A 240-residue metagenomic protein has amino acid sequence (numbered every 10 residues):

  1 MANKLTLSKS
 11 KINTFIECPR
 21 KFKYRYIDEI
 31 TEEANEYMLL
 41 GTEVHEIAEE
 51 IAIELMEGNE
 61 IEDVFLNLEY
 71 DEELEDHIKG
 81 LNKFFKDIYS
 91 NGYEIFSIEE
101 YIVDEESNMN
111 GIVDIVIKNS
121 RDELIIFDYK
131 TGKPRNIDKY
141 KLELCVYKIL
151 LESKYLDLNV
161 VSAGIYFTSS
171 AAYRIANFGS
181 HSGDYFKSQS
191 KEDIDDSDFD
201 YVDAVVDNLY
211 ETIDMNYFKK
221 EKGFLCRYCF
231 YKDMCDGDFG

Functional and structural regions predicted by a protein language model:
A2-K4, P19-I30, E123-I126, D203-I213: Short amphipathic alpha-helical segments and their helix-coil junctions
L5, K9-M56, E99-E100, Y228-Y231: Nuclease catalytic cores
L5, Y140-L144, K222: Active-site-proximal structural scaffolding
T6-L7, I78, E152-G240: Metal-dependent nuclease catalytic regions and adjoining charged, substrate-binding loops involved in nucleic-acid end
I30-Y37, K133-N136, N216: Short, polar/flexible loop-turn hinges at active-site or ligand-entry regions and domain interfaces
Y37, I137-Y140, D195, F199: Flexible, glycine- and charge-enriched loops at secondary-structure boundaries
E43, L142-L150: Short amphipathic alpha-helical face segments that pack within enzyme cores and frequently flank/anchor catalytic
E50-R135, L142, K154-G164, Y173: Catalytic cores of nuclease domains that cleave nucleic-acid phosphodiester backbones
